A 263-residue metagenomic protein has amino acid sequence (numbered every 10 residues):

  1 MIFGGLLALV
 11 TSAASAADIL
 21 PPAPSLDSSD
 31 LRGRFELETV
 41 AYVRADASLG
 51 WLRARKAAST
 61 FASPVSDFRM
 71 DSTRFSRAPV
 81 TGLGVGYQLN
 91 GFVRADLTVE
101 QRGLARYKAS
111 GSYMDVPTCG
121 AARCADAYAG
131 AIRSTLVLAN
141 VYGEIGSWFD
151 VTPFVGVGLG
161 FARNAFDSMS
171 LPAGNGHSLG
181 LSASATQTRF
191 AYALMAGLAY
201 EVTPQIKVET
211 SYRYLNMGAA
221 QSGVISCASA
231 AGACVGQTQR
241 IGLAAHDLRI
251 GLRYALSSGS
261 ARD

Functional and structural regions predicted by a protein language model:
M1-E36, S257-D263: Cleavable N-terminal export/targeting peptides
G33-R53, R249: Transmembrane beta-strand segments of Gram-negative outer membrane beta-barrel proteins
V40-Y42, A78-V80, S134-L138, T152 (+2 more regions): Transmembrane beta-barrel architecture of outer-membrane proteins
Y42, G242-D263: Outer-membrane beta-barrel "beta-signal"
A45-A47, L83-G91, A139-G143, V157-F161 (+2 more regions): Residues on the lipid-exposed face of transmembrane beta-strands in outer-membrane beta-barrel proteins
A45-W51, L97-Q101, V155-F161, L198 (+1 more regions): Transmembrane beta-barrel strands of outer-membrane/channel proteins
L52-S76, E100-L136, F161-R189, M217-D247: Extracellular/periplasm-exposed beta-strand and loop segments of Gram-negative cell-envelope proteins, dominated by
F92-A95, F149-V151, Y200, P204-V208 (+1 more regions): Repeated loop/turn-to-beta-strand initiation elements of outer-membrane beta-barrel proteins
